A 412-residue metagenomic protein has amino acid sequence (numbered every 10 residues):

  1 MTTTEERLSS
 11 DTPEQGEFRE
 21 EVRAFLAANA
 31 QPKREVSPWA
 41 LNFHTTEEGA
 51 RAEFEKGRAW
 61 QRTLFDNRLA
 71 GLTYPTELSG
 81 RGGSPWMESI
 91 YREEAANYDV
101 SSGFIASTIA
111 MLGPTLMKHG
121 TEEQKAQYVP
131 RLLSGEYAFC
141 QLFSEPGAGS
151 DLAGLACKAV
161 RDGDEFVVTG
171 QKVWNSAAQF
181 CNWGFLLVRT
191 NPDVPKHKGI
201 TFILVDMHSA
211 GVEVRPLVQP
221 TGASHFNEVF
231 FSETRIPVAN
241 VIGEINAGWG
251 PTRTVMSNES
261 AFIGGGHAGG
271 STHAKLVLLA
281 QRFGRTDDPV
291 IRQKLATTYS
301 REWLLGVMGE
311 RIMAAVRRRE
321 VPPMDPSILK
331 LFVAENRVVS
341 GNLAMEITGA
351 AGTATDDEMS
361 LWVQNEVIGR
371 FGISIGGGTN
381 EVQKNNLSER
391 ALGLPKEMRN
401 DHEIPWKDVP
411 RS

Functional and structural regions predicted by a protein language model:
M1-A106, Q127-R131, F262, R292-A296 (+3 more regions): Amphipathic, small/basic residue-rich leader segments at the start of a protein or domain
T2-R7, W86, I90-Y91, M111 (+3 more regions): Glycine-rich phosphate/cofactor-binding loops in nucleotide/flavin-utilizing enzymes
D11, V212-M308, A315, I373 (+1 more regions): Glycine-rich beta->alpha junctions and the first turn(s) of the following alpha-helix
G57-E136, S176-W183, F262, E302 (+6 more regions): Internal helix-loop-helix
G135-F143, L187: A short, Trp-centered hydrophobic/proline-enriched beta-strand micro-motif
C157-V160: A structural signal for short hydrophobic beta-strand segments in well-ordered beta-sheet cores
D164-E165, T169-R215: A short core secondary-structure module
R292-A296, M324-L331: Short, charged, amphipathic alpha-helical segments
